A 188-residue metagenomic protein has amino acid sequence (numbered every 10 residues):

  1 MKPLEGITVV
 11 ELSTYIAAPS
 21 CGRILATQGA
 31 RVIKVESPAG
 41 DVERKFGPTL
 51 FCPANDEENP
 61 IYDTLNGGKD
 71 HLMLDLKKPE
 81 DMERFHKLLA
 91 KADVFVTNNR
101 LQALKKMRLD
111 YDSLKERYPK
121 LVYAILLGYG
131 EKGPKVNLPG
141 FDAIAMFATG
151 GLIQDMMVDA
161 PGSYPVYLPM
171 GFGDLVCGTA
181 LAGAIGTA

Functional and structural regions predicted by a protein language model:
M1-A188: N-terminal helix-loop segment corresponding to the beta1-alpha1 unit of nucleotide/adenylate-binding folds
